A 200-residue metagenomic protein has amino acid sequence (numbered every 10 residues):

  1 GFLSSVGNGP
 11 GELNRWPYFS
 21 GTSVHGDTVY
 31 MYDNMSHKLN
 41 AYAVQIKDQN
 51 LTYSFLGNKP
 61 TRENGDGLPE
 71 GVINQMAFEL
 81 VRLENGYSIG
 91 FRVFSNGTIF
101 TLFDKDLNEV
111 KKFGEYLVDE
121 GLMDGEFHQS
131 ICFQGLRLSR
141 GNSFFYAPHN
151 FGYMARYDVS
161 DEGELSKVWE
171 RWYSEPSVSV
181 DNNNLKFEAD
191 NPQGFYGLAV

Functional and structural regions predicted by a protein language model:
G1-R15, S54-V72, V110-Q129, S166-D190: Surface-exposed loop and turn segments in beta-propeller and other repeat-based domains that flank or scaffold
S20-V24, N74-N85, Q129-G141, N191-V200: Structural signature of eukaryotic scaffold interfaces centered on beta-propeller domains
M31-M35, G90-F94, Y146-H149: Conserved beta-strand positions in repeat-built beta-propeller and related beta-rich domains
N34-F91: Asp-box/WD-like beta-propeller blade repeats and closely related beta-sheet repeat scaffolds
H37-A43, N96-T101, F151-Y157: Structural motif
A41-T52, L107, Y157-V168: Short loop/turn segments immediately following beta-strands, especially the blade-tip and inter-blade linker loops
S139-E164: Beta-propeller domains
